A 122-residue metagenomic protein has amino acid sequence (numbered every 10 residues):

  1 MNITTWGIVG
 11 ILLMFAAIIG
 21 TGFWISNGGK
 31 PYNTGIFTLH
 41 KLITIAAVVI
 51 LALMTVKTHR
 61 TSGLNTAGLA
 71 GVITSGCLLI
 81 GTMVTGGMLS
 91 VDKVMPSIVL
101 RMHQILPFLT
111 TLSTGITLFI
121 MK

Functional and structural regions predicted by a protein language model:
M1-K122: Membrane-embedded alpha-helical bundles that constitute the cytochrome b-like, heme-associated redox core of multi-pass
